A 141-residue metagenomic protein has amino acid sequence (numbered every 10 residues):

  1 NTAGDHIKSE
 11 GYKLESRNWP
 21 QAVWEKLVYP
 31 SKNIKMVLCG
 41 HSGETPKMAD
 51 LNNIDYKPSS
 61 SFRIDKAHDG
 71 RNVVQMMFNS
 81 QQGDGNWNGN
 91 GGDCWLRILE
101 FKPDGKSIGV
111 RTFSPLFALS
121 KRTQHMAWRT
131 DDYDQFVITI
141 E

Functional and structural regions predicted by a protein language model:
N1-K35, P46-S59: Active-site-proximal segments of metal-dependent phosphoesterases and phosphodiesterases across multiple
N1-T2, G40-S42, N79-Q81: Active-site metal-binding loops of divalent metal-dependent hydrolases
K26, M36-C39, W87-N88, F101: Compositionally biased, low-complexity repeat tracts
K35-M36, V74: Proline-centered loop/turn at the N-terminus of a beta-strand
T45-E141: Binuclear metal-dependent phosphoesterase catalytic core
